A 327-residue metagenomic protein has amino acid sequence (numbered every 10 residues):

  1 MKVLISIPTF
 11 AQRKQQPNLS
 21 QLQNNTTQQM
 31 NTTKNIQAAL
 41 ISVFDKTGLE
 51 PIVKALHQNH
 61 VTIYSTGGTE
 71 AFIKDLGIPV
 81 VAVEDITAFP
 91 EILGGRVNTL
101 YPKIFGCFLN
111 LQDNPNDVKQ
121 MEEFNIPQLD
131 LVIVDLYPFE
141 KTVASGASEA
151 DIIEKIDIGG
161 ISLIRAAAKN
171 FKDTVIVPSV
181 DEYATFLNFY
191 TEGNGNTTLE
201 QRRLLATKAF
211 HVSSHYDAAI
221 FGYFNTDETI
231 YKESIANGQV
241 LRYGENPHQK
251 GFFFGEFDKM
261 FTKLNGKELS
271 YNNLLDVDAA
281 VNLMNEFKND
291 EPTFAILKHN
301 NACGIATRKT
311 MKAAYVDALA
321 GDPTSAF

Functional and structural regions predicted by a protein language model:
M30-I86: N-terminal glycine-/serine-/threonine-rich phosphate-binding loop
T33-I36, N98-F105, F139-S148, A167-A168 (+2 more regions): Gly-rich Lys/Arg/Thr-decorated short loops/hinges at beta-loop-alpha junctions or inter-strand turns that position
S42, L109, V132-Y137, V177-P178 (+2 more regions): Short beta-strand segments
G68-P138: Glycine-rich nucleotide/cofactor/substrate-binding loop typically near the N-terminus or early in the first domain
V134-E154, I158-T197, F257: A short, charged helix-loop
D181-F327: Active-site loops and adjacent core secondary-structure elements that bind or stabilize anionic groups
